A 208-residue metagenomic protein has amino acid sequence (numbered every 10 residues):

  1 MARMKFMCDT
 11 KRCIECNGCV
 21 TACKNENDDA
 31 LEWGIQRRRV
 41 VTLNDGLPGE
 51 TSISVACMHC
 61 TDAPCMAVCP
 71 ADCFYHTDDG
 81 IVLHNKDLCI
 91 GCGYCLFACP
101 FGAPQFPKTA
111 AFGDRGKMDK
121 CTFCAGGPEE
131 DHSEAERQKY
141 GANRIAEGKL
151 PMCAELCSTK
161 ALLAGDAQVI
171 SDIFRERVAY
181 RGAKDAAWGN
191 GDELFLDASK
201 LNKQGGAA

Functional and structural regions predicted by a protein language model:
M1-A208: Non-ligating segments of multi-cofactor redox enzymes
